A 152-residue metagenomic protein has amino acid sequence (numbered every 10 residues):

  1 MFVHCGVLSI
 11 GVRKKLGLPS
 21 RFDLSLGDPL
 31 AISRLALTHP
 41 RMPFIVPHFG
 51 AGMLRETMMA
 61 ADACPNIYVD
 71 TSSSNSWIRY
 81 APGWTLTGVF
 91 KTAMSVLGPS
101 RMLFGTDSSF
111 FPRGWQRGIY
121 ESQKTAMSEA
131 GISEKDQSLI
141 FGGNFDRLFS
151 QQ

Functional and structural regions predicted by a protein language model:
M1-L103: Catalytic pocket-lining loop regions of alpha/beta-barrel enzymes, especially the amidohydrolase/enolase/GH5 lineages
V7, S72, S109, G143-D146: Generic hydrophobic/packing signal
K15-L16, S25, P40, D107 (+2 more regions): General secondary-structure edge motif
H48, V69, D107, Q137 (+1 more regions): Conserved, mostly hydrophobic/aromatic
S76-A81, S108-G114: Short, glycine/charged-rich beta-strand-loop motifs at protein surfaces that mediate ligand recognition and catalysis
T92, G98-R101, F111-Q152: Mid-to-C-terminal alpha-helical segments outside catalytic/metal-binding sites
